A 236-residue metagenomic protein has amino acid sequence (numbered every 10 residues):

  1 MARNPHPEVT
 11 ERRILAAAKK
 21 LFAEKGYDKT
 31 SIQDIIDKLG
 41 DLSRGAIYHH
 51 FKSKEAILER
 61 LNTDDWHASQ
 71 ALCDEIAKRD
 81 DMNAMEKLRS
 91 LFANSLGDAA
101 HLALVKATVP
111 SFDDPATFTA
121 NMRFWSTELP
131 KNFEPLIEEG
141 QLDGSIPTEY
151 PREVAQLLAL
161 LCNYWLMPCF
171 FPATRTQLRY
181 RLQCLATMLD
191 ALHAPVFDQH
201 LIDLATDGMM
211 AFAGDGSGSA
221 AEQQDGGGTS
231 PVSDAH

Functional and structural regions predicted by a protein language model:
A2, R13, L21-A56, R60: Helix-turn-helix
E8-A16, D28-K29, H50-D74, R89 (+1 more regions): An amphipathic alpha-helix adjacent to DNA-recognition modules
R60, D74-V105, A155-L158: Hydrophobic alpha-helical connector segments
N83-E86, F124-W125, L142-L157, R175-Y180: All-alpha amphipathic helical-bundle segments outside canonical DNA-binding/catalytic cores that form hydrophobic
S90-A99, A107-F112, Q141, A186-H193: Helix-loop "lid/cap" segments that line or gate small-molecule binding pockets
A100-I146: Short secondary-structure transition hinges
K131, P135-E138, L142, T174-H236: C-terminal peripheral helix-coil segments that are non-catalytic and often amphipathic
W165-P168: Membrane-embedded alpha-helical segments of multi-pass transporters/permeases
